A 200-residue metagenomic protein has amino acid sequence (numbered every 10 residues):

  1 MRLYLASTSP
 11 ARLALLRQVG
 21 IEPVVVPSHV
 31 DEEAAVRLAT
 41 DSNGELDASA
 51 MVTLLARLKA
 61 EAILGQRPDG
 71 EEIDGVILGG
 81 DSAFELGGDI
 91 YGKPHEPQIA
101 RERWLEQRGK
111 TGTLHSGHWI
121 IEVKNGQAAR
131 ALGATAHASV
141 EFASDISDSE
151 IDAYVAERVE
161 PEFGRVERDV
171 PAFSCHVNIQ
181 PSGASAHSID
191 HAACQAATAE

Functional and structural regions predicted by a protein language model:
M1-I21, K110, N125, T135-E200: GST superfamily/GST-like fold recognition
M1-V76, S149, A153-E157, Q195-T198: N-terminal polybasic phosphate/anion-binding patch
V36-T40, E85-L86, A128-H137, N178-S182: Acidic/polar active-site rim loop that often engages polyanionic ligands
A56, A100, I189: Conserved anionic group-binding/transfer micro-motifs
G79: Generic enzyme active-site microenvironment
S82-E85, L114-V123, E167: Short beta-strand scaffold segments in enzyme catalytic cores
S82-T113: Active-site-adjacent loop/tail segments of enzyme domains
R101-L105, S116-S139: Anionic-ligand binding region
